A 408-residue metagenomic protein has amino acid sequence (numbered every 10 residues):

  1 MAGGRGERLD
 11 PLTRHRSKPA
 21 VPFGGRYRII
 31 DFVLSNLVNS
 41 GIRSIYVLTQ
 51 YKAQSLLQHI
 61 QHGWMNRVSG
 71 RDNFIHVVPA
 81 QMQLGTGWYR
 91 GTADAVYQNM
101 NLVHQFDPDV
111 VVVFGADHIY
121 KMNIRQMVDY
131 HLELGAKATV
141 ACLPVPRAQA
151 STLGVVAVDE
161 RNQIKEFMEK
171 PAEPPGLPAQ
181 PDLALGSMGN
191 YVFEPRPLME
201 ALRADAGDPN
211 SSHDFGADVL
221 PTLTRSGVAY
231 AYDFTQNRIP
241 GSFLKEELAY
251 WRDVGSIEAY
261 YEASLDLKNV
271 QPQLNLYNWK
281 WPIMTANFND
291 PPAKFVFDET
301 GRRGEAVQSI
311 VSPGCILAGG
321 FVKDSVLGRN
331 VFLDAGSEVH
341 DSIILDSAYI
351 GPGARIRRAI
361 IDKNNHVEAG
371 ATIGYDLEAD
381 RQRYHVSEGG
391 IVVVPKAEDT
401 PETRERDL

Functional and structural regions predicted by a protein language model:
M1-G4: Short, hydrophobic/glycine-enriched beta-strand segments
G6-P11, G176, G241: Short acidic/His/Gly/Ser-rich catalytic and metal-binding motifs that mark active-site loops of diverse hydrolases
R8-H15, P22-Y130, V158, L377-E378 (+1 more regions): Conserved N-terminal catalytic core of the sugar/cofactor nucleotidyltransferase
V47-T49, C142, I360: Short internal beta-strands
K52, M82, V145-R147, P171 (+3 more regions): Glycine-rich beta-alpha junction loops
K121-R196, E200-A204: Conserved core of the sugar-phosphate nucleotidyltransferase
P195-R196, E200-L408: Left-handed beta-helix
